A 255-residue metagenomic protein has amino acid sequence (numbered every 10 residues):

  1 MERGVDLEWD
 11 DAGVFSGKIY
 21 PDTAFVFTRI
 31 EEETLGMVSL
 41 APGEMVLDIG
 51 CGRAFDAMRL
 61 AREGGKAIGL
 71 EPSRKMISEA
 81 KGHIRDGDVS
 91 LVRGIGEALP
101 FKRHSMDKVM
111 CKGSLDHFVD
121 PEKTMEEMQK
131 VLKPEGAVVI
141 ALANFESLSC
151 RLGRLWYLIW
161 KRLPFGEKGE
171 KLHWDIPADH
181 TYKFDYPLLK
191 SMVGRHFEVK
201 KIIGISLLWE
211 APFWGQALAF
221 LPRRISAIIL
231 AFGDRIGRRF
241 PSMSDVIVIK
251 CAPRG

Functional and structural regions predicted by a protein language model:
M1-A41, F55-R59, M76-E79: Conserved class I S-adenosyl-L-methionine
G43-G52: Conserved class I S-adenosyl-L-methionine
R53-A98: Class I SAM-dependent methyltransferase SAM/SAH-binding core
M110: A conserved beta-strand element that flanks and buttresses the S-adenosyl-L-methionine
E122-A137: A short glycine-rich, Lys/Arg-flanked "PGG" loop and its adjoining helix->strand segment in the class I
V139-G166: Conserved class I S-adenosyl-L-methionine
K171-L188: Acceptor-substrate binding/catalytic loop of class I
P187, S191, K201-G255: A C-terminal cap/extension of S-adenosyl-L-methionine-dependent methyltransferases that defines the acceptor-substrate
